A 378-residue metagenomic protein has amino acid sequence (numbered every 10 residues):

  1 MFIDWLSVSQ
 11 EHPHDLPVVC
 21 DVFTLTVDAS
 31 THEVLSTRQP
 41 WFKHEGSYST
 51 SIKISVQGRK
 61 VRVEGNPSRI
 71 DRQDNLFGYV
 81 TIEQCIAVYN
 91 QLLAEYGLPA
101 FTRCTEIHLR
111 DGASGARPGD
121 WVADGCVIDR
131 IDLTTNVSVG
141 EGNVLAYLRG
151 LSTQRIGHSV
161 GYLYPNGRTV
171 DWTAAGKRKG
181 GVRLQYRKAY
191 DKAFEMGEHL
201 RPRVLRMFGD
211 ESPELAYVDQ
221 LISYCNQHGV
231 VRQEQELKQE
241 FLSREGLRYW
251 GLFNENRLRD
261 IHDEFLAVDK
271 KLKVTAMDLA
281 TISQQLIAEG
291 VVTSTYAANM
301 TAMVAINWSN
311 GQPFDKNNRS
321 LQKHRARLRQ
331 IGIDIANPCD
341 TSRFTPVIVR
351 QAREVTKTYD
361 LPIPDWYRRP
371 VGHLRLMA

Functional and structural regions predicted by a protein language model:
M1-P313, I331-A378: Structured, helix-rich domain cores that form ligand/interaction pockets
L321, R325: Helix-turn-helix DNA-binding segment
